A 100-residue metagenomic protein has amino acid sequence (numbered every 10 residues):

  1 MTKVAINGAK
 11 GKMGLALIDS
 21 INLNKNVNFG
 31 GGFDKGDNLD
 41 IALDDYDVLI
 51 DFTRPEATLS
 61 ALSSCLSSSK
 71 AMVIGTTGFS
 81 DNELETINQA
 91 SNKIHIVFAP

Functional and structural regions predicted by a protein language model:
M1-V4: Extreme N-terminal starter segment of soluble prokaryotic enzymes
N7-K10, G14-I18: N-terminal Rossmann NAD(P)H-binding glycine-rich loop of SDR-like oxidoreductase domains
S20-D40: NAD(P)-binding Rossmann-fold cofactor-contacting core
F29, M72-V73, I96: Hydrophobic beta-strand scaffold residues
L49-I50: N-terminal Rossmann-like NAD(P) cofactor-binding module of classical short-chain dehydrogenase/reductase
T53-R54, T77: Short glycine-/small-residue-rich Rossmann-like dinucleotide-binding loops
S63, T76-A99: Rossmann-fold NAD(P)-binding glycine/threonine-rich loop
